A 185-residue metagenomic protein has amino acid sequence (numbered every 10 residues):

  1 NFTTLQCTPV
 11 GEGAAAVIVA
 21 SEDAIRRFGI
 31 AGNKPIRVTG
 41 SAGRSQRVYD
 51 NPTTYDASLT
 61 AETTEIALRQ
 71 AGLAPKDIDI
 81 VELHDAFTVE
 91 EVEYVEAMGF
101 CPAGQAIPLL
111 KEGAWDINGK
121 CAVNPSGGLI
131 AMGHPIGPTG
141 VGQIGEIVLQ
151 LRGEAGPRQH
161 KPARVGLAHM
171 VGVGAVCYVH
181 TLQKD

Functional and structural regions predicted by a protein language model:
N1-E62, I66, A114-S126, I130 (+3 more regions): Condensing-enzyme catalytic core mediating Claisen C-C bond formation in acyl metabolism
G11-A15, A57, A61, H84 (+2 more regions): Short alpha-helical patches at coil-to-helix transitions and adjacent helical residues in well-structured domains
V17-A24, M132-A155: Active-site-proximal alpha-helical scaffold in enzymes
E22, R26-G29, L68, M98-P102 (+2 more regions): Structural signal for hydrophobic packing residues in well-ordered secondary-structure cores of soluble enzyme domains
F28, E62-D79, E90, L151-E154: Conserved active-site "lid/cap" helical segment
R44-S45, T60, A74, D85-V89 (+1 more regions): Short, catalytically relevant binding-site loops at active-site mouths
D50-T54, D85-P108, G119, P135-G137 (+1 more regions): Short glycine/threonine-rich loop-to-helix capping motif typified by GTGT followed within a few residues by an Asp-Pro
A71-V81, Q105, L109, N124-G133 (+1 more regions): Hydrophobic alpha-helical bundle architecture
